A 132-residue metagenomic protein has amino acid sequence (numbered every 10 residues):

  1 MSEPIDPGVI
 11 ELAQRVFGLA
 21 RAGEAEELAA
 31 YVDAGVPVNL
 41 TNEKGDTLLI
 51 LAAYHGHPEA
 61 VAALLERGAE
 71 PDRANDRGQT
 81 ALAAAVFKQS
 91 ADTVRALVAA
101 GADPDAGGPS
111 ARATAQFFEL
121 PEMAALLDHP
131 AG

Functional and structural regions predicted by a protein language model:
E27, E59-A60, D92-T93, E122-L126: Conserved ankyrin/ankyrin-like repeat signature
